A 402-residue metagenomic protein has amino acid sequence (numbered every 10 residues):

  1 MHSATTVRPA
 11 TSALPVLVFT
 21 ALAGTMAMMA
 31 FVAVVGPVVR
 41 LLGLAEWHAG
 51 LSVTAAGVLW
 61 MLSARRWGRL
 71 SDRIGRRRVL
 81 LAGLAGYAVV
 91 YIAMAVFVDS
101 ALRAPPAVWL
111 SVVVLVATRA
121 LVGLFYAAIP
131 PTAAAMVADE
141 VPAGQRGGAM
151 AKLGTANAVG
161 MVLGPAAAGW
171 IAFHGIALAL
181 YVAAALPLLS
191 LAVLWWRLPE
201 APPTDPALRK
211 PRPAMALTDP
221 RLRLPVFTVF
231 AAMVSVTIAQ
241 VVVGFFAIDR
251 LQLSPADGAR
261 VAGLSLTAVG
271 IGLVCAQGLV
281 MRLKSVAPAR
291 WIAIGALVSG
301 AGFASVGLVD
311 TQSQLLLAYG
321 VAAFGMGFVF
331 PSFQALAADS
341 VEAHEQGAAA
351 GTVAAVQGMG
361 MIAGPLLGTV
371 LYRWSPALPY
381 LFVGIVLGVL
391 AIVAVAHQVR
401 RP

Functional and structural regions predicted by a protein language model:
H2-T11, P199-F227: Juxtamembrane intracellular "pre-TM" segments in multi-pass secondary transporters
L22, A104-A128, Q314-F328: Hydrophobic core of transmembrane alpha-helices in multi-pass small-molecule transporters, especially MFS/SLC-type
A33-H48, V242-V261: Short amphipathic helix-loop junctions that connect adjacent transmembrane helices in Major Facilitator Superfamily/SLC
V58-L62, A262-L283: Transmembrane alpha-helices of Major Facilitator/SLC transporters
S63-R76, C275-P288, Y372: Helix-to-loop junctions at the C-terminal end of transmembrane segments in multipass secondary transporters
A85-V108, V298-D310: C-terminal ends and interior cores of transmembrane alpha-helices in multi-pass membrane transporters/permeases
T118-N157: Cytoplasmic helix-loop-helix junction between adjacent transmembrane helices in 12-TM secondary transporters
P288-F333: C-terminal transmembrane helical hairpin of 12-TM major facilitator-type secondary transporters
